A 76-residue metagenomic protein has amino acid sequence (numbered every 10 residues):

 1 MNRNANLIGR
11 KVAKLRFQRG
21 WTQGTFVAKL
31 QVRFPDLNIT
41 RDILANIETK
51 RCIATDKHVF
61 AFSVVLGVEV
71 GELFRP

Functional and structural regions predicted by a protein language model:
M1-N2, F17, N46, V64 (+1 more regions): Short, charged recognition helix plus adjacent turn of helix-turn-helix-like nucleic-acid-binding domains
M1-W21, A28: A short, Lys/Arg-rich alpha-helix, primarily the initiator
R3, R33-P35, K50: Short helix-capping/hinge SLiMs at alpha-helix to coil transitions
V12, Q23, R41, D56-V59: Helix-turn-helix DNA-binding elements, focusing on the entry/boundary residues of the two helices that contact DNA
G20-N46: Short alpha-helical DNA-recognition segment
T49-V64: Short, basic-rich loop-to-helix N-cap that marks the start of a DNA-contacting helix
